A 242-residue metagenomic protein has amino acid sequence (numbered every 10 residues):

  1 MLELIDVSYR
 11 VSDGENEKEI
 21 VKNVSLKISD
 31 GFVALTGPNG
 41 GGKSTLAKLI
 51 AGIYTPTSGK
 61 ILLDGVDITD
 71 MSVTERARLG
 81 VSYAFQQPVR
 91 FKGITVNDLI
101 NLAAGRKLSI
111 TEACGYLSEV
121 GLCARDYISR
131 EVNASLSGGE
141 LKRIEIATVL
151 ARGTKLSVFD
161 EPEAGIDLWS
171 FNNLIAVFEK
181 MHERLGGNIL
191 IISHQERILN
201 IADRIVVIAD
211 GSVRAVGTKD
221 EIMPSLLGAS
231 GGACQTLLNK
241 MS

Functional and structural regions predicted by a protein language model:
L2, E19-N23: Conserved structural motif at the start of ABC-family nucleotide-binding domains
T36-N39: The feature captures the beta-strand-to-loop junction immediately N-terminal to the Walker
A51: Helix-to-loop junction immediately C-terminal to a conserved catalytic motif
G59-V66, E112: Conserved ABC transporter NBD signature motif
D67-S82, L226: ABC ATPase NBD coupling module
Q87, G93-E112: Q-loop/switch helix immediately C-terminal to the Walker
V158-P162, W169: Walker B catalytic motif
